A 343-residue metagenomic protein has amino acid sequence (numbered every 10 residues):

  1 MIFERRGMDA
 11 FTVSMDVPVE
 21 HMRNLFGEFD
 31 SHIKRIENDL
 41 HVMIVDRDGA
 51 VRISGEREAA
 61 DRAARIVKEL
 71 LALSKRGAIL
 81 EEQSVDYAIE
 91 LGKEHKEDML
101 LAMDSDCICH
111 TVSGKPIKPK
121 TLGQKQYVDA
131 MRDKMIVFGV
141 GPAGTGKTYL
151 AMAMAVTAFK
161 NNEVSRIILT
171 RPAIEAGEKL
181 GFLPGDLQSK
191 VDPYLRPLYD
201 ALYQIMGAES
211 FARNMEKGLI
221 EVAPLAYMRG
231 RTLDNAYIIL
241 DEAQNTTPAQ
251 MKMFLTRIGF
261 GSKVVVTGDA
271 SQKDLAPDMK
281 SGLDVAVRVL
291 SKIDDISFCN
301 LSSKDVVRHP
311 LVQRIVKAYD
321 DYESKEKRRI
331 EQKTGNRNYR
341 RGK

Functional and structural regions predicted by a protein language model:
R5-N24: Short glycine-/aliphatic-rich beta-strand segments at the starts of folded cytosolic domains
E20, D30, R57-E58, N245 (+1 more regions): Short, surface-exposed acidic/glycine-rich loop or hinge patches that mediate macromolecular interfaces
E20-N38: Short amphipathic alpha-helix segments
L25, H32, R62-I66, M251-F254: Hydrophobic side chains in well-ordered alpha-helices
K34, L40-M43, R47-G49: Compact, well-ordered interaction domains used in eukaryotic information-processing assemblies
V45-D104: Interdomain "pre-motor" coupling segment immediately N-terminal to P-loop NTPase/helicase cores
E94-L122: Conserved loop-to-helix interface motifs that mediate assembly, gating, or partner/ligand docking in ancient ring
V112-Q124, D129-L240, Q244-K343: Conserved helicase motor core of SF1/SF2 NTP-dependent helicases
